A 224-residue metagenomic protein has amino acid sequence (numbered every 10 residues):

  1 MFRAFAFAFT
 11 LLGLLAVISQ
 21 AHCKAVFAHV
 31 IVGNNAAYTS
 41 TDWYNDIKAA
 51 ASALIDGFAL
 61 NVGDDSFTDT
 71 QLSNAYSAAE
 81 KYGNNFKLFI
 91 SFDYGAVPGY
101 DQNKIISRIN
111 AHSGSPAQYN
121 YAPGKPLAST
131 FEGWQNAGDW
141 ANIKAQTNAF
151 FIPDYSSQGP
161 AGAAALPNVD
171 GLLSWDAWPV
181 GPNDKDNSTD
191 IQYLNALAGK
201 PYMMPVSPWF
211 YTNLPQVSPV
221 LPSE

Functional and structural regions predicted by a protein language model:
M1-A21: Fungal secretory targeting signals
S19-E224: Glycan-processing catalytic domains of CAZymes
